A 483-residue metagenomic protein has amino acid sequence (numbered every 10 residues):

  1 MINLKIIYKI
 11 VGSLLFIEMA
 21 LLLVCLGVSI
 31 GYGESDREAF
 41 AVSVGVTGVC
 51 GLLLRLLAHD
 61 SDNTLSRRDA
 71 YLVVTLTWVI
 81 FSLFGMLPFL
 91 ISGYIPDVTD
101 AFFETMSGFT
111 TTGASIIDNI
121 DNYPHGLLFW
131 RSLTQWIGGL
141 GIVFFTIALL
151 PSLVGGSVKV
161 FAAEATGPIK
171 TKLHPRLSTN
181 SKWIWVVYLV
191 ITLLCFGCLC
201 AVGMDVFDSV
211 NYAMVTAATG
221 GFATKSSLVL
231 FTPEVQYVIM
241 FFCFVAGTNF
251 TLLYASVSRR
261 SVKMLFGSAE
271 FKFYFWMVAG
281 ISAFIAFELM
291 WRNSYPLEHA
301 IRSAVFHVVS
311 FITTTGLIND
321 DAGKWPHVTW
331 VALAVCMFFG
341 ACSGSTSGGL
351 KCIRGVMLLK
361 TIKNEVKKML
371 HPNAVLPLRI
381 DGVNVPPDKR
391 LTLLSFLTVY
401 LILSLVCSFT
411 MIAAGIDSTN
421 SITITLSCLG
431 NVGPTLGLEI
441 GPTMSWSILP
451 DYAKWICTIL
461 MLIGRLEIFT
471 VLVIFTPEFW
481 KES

Functional and structural regions predicted by a protein language model:
M1-S483: Membrane-proximal intracellular helices of multi-pass ion channels
